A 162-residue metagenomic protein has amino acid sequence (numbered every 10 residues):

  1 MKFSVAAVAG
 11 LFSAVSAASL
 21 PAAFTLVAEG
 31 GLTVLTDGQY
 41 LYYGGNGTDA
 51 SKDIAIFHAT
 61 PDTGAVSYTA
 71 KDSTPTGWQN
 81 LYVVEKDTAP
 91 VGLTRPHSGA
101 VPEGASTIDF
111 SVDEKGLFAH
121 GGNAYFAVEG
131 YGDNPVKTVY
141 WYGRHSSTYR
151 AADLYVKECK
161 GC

Functional and structural regions predicted by a protein language model:
M1-L20: Fungal secretory targeting signals
K2-S4, K86-P90, F118: A broad, low-specificity signal for short, low-complexity segments enriched in glycine/proline and polar/charged
S13, D53-A55, Y140-Y142: Intrinsically disordered, low-complexity boundary segments flanking structured domains
A18-N46, T94-C162: Extracellular glycan/ECM-engagement signal in secreted proteins
A18-S98: N-terminal extracellular "head" region immediately following the signal peptide in secreted fungal cell-surface proteins
